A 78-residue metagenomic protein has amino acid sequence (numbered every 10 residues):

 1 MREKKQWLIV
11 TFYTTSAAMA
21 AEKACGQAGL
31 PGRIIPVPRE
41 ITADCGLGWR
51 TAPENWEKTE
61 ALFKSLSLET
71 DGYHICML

Functional and structural regions predicted by a protein language model:
M1-K4: Solvent-exposed alpha-helices and their adjacent loops that cap or buttress functional pockets in soluble metabolic
Q6-L8, H74: Short helix-onset patch at the extreme N-terminus, typifying the N->h transition of secretory signal peptides
I9-K58: Amphipathic, hydrophobic secondary-structure cores in small proteins
R50-L78: C-terminal structural segments of small proteins and small subunits
